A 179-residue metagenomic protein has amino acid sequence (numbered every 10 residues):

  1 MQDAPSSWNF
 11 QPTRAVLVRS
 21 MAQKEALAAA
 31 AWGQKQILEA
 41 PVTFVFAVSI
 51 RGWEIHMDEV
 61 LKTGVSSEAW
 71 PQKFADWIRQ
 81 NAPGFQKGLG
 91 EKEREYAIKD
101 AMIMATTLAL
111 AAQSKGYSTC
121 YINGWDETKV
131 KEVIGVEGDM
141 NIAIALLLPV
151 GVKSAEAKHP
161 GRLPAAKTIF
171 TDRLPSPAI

Functional and structural regions predicted by a protein language model:
Q2-I179: Acidic, surface-exposed loops and disordered segments
